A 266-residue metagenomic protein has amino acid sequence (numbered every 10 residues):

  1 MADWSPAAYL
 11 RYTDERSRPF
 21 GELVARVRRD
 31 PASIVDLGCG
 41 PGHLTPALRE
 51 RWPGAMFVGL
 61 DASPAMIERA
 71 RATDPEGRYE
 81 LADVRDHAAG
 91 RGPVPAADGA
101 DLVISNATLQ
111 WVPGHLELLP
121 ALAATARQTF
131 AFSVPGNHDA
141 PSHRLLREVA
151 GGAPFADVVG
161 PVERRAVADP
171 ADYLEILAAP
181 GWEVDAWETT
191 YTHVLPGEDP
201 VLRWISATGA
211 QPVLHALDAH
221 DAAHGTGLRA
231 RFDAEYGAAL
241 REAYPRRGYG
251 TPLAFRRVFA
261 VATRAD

Functional and structural regions predicted by a protein language model:
M1-P31, H43-A47, M66-R69, D86 (+1 more regions): Conserved class I S-adenosyl-L-methionine
P31, G99-D101, R127: Local beta-strand N-terminus motif with an aromatic residue
V35-L37, P41-G92: Class I SAM-dependent methyltransferase SAM/SAH-binding core
P41-H43, A166-D266: Conserved Class I S-adenosyl-L-methionine
G90-L102: A short acidic, Gly/Pro-enriched loop at the edge of an enzyme's catalytic core that lines a small-molecule cofactor
L102-H115, G136: A short SAM/SAH-binding and catalytic strip from SAM-dependent methyltransferases
L116, R127-G197, P212: Conserved catalytic/acceptor-binding region of the Class I
